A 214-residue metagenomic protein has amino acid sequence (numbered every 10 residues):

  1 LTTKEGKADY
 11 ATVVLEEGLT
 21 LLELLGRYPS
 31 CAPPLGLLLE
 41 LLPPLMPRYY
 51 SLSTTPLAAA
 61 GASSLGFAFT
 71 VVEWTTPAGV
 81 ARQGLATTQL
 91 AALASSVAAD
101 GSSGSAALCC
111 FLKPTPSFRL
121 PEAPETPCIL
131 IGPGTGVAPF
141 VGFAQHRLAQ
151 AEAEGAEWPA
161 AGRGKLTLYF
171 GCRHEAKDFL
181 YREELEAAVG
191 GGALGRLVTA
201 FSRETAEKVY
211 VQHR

Functional and structural regions predicted by a protein language model:
L1-R214: FNR-like FAD-binding dehydrogenase module
